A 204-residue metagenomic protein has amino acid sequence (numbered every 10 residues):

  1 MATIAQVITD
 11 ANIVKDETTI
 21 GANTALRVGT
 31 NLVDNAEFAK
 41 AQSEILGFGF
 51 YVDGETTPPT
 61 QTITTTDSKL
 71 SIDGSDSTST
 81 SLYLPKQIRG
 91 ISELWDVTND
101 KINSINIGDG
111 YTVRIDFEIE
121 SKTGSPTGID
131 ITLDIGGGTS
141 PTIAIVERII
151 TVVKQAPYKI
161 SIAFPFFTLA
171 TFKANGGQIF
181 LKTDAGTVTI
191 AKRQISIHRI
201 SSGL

Functional and structural regions predicted by a protein language model:
M1-A41: Extracellular "spike/adhesin" assembly and maturation modules and analogous cytosolic coiled-coil scaffolds
L26-R27, S43-N106, G110-L204: Extracellular jelly-roll beta-sandwich "head" domains, especially the C-terminal globular C1q domain
